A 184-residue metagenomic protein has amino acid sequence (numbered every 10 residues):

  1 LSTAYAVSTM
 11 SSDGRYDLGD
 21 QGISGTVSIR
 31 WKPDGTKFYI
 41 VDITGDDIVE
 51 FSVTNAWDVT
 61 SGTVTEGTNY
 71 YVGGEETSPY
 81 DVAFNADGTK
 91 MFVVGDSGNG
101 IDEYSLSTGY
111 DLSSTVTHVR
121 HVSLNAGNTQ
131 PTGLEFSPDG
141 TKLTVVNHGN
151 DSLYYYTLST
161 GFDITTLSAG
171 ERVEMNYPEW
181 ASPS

Functional and structural regions predicted by a protein language model:
L1-S8, F51-S61, Y104-S113, T157-T166: Short loop/turn segments immediately following beta-strands, especially the blade-tip and inter-blade linker loops
D17-G22, Y70-E75, V122-G127, M175-P178: Surface loop/turn motifs at the tips and blade-to-blade linkers of beta-strand repeat domains
G25, S78, Q130, S182: Beta-rich catalytic cores
W31-D34, A86-D87, P138-D139: Residue-level detector of Asp-centered blade-edge/turn motifs that repeat once per structural unit in beta-propeller
I43, D96, H148: Short loop/turn segments immediately following the C-termini of beta-strands
D47-E50, G100-E103, S152-Y155: A short loop-to-beta-strand structural motif that recurs across blades of beta-propeller domains
